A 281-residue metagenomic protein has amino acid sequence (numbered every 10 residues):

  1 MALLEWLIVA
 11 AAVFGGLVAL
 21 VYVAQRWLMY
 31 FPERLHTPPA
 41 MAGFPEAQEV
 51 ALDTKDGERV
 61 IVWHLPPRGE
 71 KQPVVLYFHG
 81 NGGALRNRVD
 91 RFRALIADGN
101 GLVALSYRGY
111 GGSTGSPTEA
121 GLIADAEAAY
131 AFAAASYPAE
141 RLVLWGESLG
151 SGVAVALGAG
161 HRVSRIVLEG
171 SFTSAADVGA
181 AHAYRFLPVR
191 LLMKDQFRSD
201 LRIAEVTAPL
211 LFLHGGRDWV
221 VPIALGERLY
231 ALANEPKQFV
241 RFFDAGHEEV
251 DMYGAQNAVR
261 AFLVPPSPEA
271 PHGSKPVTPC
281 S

Functional and structural regions predicted by a protein language model:
W6-D53, P271-P276: An N-terminal hydrophobic leader/cap segment in hydrolases
K55-F132, S136, E140, E147 (+1 more regions): Membrane-embedded segments
R91, S199, A208, P222-A231: Short alpha-helix in the alpha/beta-hydrolase fold that links the catalytic acid
F132-A135, A139-R185, K194: Primarily recognizes the serine-hydrolase "nucleophile elbow" in alpha/beta-hydrolase and SGNH/GDSL folds
E205-T207, F212-D218: Short beta-strand/loop motif that positions the catalytic acidic residue of the alpha/beta-hydrolase fold
G216-V221, H247-E249: Acidic catalytic loop of the alpha/beta-hydrolase fold
E227-E248: Catalytic histidine neighborhood in serine/cysteine hydrolases with alpha/beta-hydrolase-type architecture
V250-P265: Post-His helix in hydrolase/transferase enzymes
